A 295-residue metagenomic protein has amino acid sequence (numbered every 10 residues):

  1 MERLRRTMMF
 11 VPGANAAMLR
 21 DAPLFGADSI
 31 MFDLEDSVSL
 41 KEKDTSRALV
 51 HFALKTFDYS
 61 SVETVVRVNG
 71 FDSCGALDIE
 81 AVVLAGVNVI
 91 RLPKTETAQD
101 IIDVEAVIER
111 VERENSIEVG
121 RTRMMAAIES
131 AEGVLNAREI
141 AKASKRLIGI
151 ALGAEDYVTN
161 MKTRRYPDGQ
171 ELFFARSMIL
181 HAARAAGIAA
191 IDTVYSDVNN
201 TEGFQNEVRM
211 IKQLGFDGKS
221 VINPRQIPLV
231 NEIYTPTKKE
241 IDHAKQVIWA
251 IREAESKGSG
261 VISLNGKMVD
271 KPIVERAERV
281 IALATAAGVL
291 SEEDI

Functional and structural regions predicted by a protein language model:
M1-I295: Expand to "…catalyze enediolate/carbanion chemistry for C-C bond making/breaking, isomerization, decarboxylation
